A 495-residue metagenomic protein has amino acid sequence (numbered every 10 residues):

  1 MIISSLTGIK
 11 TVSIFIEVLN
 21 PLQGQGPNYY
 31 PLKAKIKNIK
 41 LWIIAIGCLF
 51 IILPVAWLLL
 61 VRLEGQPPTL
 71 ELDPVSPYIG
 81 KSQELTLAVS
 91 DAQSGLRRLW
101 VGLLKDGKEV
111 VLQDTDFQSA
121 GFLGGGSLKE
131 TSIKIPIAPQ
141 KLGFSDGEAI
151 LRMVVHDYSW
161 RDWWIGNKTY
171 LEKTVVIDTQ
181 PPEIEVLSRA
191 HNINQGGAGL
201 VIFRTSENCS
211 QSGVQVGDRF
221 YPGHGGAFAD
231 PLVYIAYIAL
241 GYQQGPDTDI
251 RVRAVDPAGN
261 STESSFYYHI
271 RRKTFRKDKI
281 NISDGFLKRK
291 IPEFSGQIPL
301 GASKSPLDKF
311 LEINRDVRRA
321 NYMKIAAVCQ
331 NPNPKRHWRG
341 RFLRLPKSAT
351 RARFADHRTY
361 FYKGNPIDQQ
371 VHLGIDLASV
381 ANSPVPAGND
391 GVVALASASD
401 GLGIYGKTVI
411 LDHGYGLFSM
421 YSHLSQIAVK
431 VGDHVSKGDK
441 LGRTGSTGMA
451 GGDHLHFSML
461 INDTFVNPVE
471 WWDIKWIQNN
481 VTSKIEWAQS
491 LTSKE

Functional and structural regions predicted by a protein language model:
A34-I36, T69-P77, E84-K173, Q211-G259 (+2 more regions): Long, low-complexity serine/threonine/glycine- and acidic-rich segments characteristic of extracellular
A56-T69, L171-E183: Proline/serine/threonine-rich low-complexity linkers at boundaries of modular beta-sandwich domains
E84-S90, R189, G197-S206: Short edge beta-strand/loop segments characteristic of extracellular beta-sandwich folds
A198, T205, Q211-R353, Y360-F361: Non-catalytic extracellular/periplasmic "stalk" and linker regions immediately N-terminal to catalytic or recognition
R336-A349, N365-S399: Short, glycine/small-residue-enriched coil/turn segments at secondary-structure junctions
P384-L395, V429-R443: Short, well-structured beta-strand-loop connectors
A387-S425: Zn2+-dependent peptidoglycan hydrolase active-site motif and core
Y405-D412, D433-E486: Conserved, short, structured surface segments that act as functional micro-motifs
